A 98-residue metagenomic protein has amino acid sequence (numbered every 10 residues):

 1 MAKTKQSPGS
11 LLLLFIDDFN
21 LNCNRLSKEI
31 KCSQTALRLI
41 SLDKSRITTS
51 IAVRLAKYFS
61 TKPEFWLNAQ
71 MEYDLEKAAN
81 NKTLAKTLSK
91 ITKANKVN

Functional and structural regions predicted by a protein language model:
M1-L21, N68: A short, Lys/Arg-rich alpha-helix, primarily the initiator
I16, S27, A56: The alpha-helix within a helix-turn-helix
L21-R38: Short alpha-helical DNA-recognition segment
S33, K44, F59, Q70-Y73: The DNA-recognition helices of helix-turn-helix-type DNA-binding domains
K44-Y58: Short, basic-rich loop-to-helix N-cap that marks the start of a DNA-contacting helix
L67-N98: Short, charged recognition helix plus adjacent turn of helix-turn-helix-like nucleic-acid-binding domains
